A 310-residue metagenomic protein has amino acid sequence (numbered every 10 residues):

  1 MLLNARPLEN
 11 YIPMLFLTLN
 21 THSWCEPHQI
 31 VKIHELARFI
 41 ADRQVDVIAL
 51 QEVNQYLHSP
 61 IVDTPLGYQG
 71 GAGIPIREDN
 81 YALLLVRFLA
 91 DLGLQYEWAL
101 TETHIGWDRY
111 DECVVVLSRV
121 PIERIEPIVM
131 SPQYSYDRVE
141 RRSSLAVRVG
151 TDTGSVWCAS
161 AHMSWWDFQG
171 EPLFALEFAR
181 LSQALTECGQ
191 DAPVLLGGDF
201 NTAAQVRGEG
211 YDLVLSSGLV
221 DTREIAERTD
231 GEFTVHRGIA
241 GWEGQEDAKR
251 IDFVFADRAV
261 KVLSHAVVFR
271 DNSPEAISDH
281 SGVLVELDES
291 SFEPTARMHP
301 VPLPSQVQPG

Functional and structural regions predicted by a protein language model:
L2-V47, R77, A90-D91, Q95-G310: Active-site regions of metal-assisted phosphoester/phosphodiester hydrolases, unifying DNase/endonuclease modules
E26, L57-E78: Short, flexible/disordered intra-domain loops and linkers
L50: A short beta-strand submotif of the Rossmann-like class I SAM-dependent methyltransferase core that lines
N54-Y56, G106: Short "lid" loop at the C-terminus of a central beta-strand within the Rossmann-like core of SAM-dependent
G70-G71, A82-E97: Charged, glycine-enriched surface loops/patches that mediate electrostatic binding to polyanionic ligands
